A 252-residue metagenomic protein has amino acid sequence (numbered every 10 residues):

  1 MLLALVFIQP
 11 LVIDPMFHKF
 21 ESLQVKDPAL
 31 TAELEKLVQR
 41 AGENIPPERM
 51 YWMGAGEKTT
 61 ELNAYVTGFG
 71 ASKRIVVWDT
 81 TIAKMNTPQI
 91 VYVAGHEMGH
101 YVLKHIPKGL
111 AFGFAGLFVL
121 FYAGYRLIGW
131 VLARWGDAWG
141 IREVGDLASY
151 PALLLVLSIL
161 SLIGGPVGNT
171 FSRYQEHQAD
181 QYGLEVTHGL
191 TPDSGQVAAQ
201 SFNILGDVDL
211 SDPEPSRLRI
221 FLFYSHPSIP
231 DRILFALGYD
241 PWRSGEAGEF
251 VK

Functional and structural regions predicted by a protein language model:
M1-G145, L154, S158-K252: Polar-ligand-bearing catalytic/cofactor-coordination segments of membrane-embedded or membrane-tethered inner-membrane
